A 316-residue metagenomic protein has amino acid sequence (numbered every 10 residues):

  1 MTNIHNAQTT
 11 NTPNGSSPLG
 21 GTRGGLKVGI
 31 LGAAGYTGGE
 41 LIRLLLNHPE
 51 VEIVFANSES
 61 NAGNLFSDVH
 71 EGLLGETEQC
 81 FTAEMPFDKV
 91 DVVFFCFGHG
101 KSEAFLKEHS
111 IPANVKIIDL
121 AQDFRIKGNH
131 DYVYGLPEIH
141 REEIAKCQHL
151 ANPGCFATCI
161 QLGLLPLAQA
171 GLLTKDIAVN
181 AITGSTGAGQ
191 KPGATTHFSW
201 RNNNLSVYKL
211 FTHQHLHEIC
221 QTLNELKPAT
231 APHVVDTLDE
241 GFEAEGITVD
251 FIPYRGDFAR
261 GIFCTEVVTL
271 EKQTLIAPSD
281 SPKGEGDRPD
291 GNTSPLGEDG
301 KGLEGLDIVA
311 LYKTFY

Functional and structural regions predicted by a protein language model:
T2-N11, G25-L210, A229-A231, F242-A244: N-terminal Rossmann-like NAD(P) cofactor-binding subdomain of oxidoreductases, focused on the glycine-rich
N6-T9, L19, K227, V234 (+2 more regions): Low-complexity intrinsically disordered segments
N11, D236, D280, D287-N292 (+1 more regions): Intrinsic-disorder-associated, low-complexity terminal segments enriched in Asp/Asn/His/Tyr and depleted of Lys/Arg
N14, I118, D290: Residue-level hotspots at or immediately adjacent to binding/recognition sites across diverse folds
S16-S17, S279-S281, S294: Serine residues within intrinsically disordered or low-complexity segments
G20-G24, E240-G241, G284-G286, G297-K301: Glycine-biased, low-complexity coil/linker segments
G187-V234, D239-Q273, L303-Y316: Charged docking surfaces used in two-component/phosphorelay signaling
